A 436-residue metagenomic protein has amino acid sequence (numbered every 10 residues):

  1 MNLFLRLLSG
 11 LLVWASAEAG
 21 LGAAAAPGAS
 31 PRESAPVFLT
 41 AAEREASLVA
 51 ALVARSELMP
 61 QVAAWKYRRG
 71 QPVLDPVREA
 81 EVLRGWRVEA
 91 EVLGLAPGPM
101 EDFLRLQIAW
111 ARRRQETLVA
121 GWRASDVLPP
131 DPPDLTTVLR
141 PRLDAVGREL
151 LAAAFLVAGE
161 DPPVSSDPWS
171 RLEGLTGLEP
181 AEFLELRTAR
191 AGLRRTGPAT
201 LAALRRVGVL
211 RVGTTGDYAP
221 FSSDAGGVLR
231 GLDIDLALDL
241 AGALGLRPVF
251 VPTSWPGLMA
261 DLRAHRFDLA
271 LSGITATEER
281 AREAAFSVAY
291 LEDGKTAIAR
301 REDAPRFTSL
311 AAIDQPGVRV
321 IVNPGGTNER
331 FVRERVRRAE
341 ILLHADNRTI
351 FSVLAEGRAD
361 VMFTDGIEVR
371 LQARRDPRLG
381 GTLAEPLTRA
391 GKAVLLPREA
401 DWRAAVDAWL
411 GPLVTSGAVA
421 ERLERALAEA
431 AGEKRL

Functional and structural regions predicted by a protein language model:
G22-V49, G70, L74, E81 (+6 more regions): N-terminal hydrophobic or amphipathic helices and topogenic motifs
L52, G216, L291-A299, G366-G411 (+1 more regions): Periplasmic-binding protein-like
L104-D126, I234, L238, G242 (+2 more regions): Acidic, polar ligand-binding/catalytic clefts
V119, A158, G326-I341, G381-A384 (+1 more regions): Ligand-binding clefts/hinges and TM-proximal coupling segments of bilobed small-molecule sensing domains
G208-T214, L310-G325, E340-I341: Short loop->beta-strand "edge-of-pocket" segments that line small-molecule binding or catalytic clefts across diverse
L210-R211, L246-R247, R263-S272, V318-R319 (+2 more regions): Alpha-to-beta junction loops
G213, R247-S254, I321-N323, A339-N347: Short beta-strand-to-loop elements that line the ligand-binding cleft of bilobed periplasmic-binding protein-like
I234-A243, R301-P305, A311, G317-R319 (+2 more regions): Extended ligand-binding regions for polar small-molecule ligands
